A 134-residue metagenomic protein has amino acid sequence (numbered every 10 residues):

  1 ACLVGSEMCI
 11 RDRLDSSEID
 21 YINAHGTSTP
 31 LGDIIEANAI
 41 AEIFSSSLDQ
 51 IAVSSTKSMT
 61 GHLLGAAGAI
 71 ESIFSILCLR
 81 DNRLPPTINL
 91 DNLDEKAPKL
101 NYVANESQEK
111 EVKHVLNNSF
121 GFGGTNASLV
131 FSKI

Functional and structural regions predicted by a protein language model:
A1-G5, C9-I10: Single conserved hydrophobic/aromatic residue that forms the stacking wall/gate of nucleotide- or nucleobase-binding
S6, D15-E18, G32-I40, S55 (+4 more regions): General structural feature for long, well-ordered alpha-helical segments within catalytic domains of soluble enzymes
S17-A24, I51-K57, P86-D94: Beta-strand segments within the central parallel beta-sheet cores of soluble alpha/beta enzyme folds
I19, N23-H25, E36, S72 (+2 more regions): Conserved small-residue
D20, A41, S54, G61 (+3 more regions): Generic hydrophobic alpha-helical scaffold/packing signal
G26-S28, K57, F120-G121: Glycine-rich beta-alpha junction loops
N38-A69: Conserved catalytic cysteine-centered active-site region of acyl-thioester-dependent Claisen-condensing enzymes
A67-I134: Conserved beta-strand-centric core segments of catalytic alpha/beta enzyme folds
